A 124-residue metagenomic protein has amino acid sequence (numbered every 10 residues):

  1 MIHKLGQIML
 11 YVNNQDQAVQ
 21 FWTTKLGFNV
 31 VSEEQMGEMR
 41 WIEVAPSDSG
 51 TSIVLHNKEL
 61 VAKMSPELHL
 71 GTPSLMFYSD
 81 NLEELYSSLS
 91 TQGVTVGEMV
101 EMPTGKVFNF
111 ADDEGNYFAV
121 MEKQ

Functional and structural regions predicted by a protein language model:
M1-K4, L10, V31, R40 (+1 more regions): Vicinal oxygen chelate
I2, M9-T51: Core segments of cupin and vicinal oxygen chelate
Q17-Q20, T24, D80-T91: Replace "anionic and nucleotidyl ligands
E33, V44-A45, S65-L68, M99-V100: Short secondary-structure boundary/capping segments
M39-W41, L60-S65: A short, acidic/glycine-rich surface segment
D48-I53, G115-F118: Short, charged/polar, Gly/Pro-enriched secondary-structure boundary elements
L68-Y86: Mid-chain, well-packed structural core segment of small domains
